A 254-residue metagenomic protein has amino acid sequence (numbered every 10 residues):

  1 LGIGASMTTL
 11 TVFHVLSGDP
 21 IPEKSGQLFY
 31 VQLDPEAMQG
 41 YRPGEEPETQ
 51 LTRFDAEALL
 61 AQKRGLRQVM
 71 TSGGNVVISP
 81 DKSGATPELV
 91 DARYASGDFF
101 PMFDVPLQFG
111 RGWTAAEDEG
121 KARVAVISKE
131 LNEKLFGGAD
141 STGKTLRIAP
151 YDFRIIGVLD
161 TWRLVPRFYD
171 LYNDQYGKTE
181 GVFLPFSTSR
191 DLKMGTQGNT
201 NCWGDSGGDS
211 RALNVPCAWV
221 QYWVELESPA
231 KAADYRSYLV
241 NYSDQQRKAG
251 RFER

Functional and structural regions predicted by a protein language model:
L1-S6: N-terminal Sec/SRP start-transfer signal
T9-L135, A139, I148-F153, S237: Structured, solvent-exposed hinge/loop segments at the ends of secondary-structure elements
G97-W113, R123-R254: Mid-to-C-terminal secondary-structure elements that act as membrane-proximal/extracytoplasmic interface segments
